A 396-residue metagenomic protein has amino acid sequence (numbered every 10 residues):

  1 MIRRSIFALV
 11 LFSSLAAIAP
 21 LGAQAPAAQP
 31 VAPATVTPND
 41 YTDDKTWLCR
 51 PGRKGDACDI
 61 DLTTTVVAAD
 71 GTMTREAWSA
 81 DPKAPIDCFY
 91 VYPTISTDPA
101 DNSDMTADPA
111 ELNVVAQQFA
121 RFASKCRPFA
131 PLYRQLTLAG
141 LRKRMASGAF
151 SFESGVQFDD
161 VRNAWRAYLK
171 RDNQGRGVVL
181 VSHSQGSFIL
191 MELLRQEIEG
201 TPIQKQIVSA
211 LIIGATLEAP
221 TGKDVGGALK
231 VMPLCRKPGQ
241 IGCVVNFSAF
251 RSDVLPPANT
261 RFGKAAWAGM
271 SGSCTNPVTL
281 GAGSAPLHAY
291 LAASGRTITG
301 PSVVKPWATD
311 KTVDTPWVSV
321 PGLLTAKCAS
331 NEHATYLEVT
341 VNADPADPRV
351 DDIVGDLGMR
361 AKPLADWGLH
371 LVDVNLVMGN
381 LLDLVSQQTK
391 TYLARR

Functional and structural regions predicted by a protein language model:
M1-L9: Bacterial N-terminal signal peptides that target proteins for export
A8-A17: Bacterial N-terminal signal peptides
A19-A23: Sec/Tat signal peptide C-region and signal peptidase I cleavage site
A25-A84, D104: Catalytic-loop region of hydrolases
K45, P51-K54, D81-A84, Y90-G177 (+1 more regions): Active-site catalytic motif of lipid deacylating hydrolases and related acyltransferases
V115, I189-I198: Short, well-ordered amphipathic alpha-helices
G155-Q174, R195-G358, R395: Surface cap/lid and interfacial helix-loop subdomains adjacent to catalytic sites that gate substrate access
S182-G186, L190: Gly/Ala-rich beta-loop-alpha elbow adjacent to hydrolase catalytic centers
